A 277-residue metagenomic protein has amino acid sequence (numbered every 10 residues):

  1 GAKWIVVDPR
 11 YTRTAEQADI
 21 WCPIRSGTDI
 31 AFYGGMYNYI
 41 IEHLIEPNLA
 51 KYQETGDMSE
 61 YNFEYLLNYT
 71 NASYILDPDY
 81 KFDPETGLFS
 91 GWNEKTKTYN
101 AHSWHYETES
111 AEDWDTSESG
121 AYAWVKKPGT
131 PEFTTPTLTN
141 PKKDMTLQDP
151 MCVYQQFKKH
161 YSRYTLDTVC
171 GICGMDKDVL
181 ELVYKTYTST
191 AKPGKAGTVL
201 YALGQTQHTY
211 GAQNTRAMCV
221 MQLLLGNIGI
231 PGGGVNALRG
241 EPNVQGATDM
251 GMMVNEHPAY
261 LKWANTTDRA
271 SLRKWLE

Functional and structural regions predicted by a protein language model:
G1-I5, P131-P141, V153-Q156, H160 (+2 more regions): Extended redox/cofactor-interaction regions of prokaryotic respiratory oxidoreductases
A2-K3, R13, E42-P47, T190-G194 (+1 more regions): Secondary-structure transition/capping motifs at alpha-helix termini and the adjoining loop/turn into the next element
R10-E16, I20-T190: Long, well-ordered, tryptophan-enriched scaffold segments
Y11-T12, G27-D29, N38, A111 (+4 more regions): Short, glycine-/Ser/Thr-/acidic-enriched flexible segments
A18-I24, Y37-I40, Q213-M218, M250-E256: Short secondary-structure boundary/capping segments
E46-Y52, V179-E181, A196-V199, N227-A237: Acidic/polar loop patches that form or flank catalytic/metal-binding clefts of enzymes that bind anionic ligands
T168-M175, Y201-T209, L238-P242: Conserved short loop/turn motifs at secondary-structure junctions
K177-M218: P-loop NTPase catalytic cores that bind/hydrolyze ATP
